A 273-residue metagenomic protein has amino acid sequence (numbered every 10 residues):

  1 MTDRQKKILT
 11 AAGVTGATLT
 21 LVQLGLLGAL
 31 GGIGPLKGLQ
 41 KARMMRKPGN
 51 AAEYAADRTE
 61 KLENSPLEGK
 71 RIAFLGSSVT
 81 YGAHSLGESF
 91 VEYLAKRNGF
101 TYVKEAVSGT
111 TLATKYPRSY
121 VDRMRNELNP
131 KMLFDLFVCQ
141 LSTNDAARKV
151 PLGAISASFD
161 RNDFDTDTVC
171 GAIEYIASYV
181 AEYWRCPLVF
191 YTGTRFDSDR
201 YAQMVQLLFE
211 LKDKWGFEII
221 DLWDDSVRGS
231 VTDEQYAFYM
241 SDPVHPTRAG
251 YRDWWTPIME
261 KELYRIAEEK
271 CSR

Functional and structural regions predicted by a protein language model:
M1-L75, V79-L86, K96, N129-D135 (+3 more regions): N-terminal secretory targeting modules
R71-A73, V79-D160: Conserved SGNH/GDSL esterase-like catalytic core that processes O-acyl groups on lipids and polysaccharides
L86, K115-Y120, D165-A172, R200-M204 (+1 more regions): Soluble or luminal CAZymes and related metallo-dependent hydrolases
Q140-N144, E174-L208: Active-site segments of SGNH/GDSL-like serine hydrolases that catalyze O-acetyl group transfer/hydrolysis on lipids
G153-R161, D233-M240: Short glycine/proline- and charge-enriched loop/turn segments that cap or connect secondary-structure elements
S158-V169, S241-P246: A short acidic, glycine-rich active-site loop that binds or catalyzes chemistry on phosphate/adenosine moieties
G193-R273: Catalytic His-Asp segment of secreted/periplasmic serine-dependent ester chemistry enzymes
